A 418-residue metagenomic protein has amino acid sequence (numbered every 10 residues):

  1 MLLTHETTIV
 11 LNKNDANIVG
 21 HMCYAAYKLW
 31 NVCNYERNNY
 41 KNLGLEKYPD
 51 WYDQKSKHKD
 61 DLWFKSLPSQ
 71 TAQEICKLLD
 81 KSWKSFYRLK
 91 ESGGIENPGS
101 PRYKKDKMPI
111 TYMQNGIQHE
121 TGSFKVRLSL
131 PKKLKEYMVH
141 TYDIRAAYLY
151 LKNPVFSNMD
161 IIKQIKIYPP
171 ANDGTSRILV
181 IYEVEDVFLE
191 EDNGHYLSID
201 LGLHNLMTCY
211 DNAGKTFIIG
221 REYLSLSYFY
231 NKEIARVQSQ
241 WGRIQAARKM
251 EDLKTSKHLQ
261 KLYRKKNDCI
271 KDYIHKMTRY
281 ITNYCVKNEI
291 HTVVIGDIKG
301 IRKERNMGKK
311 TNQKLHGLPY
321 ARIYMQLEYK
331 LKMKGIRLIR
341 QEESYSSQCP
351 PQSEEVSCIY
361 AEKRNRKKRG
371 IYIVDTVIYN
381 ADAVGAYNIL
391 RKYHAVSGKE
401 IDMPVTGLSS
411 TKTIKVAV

Functional and structural regions predicted by a protein language model:
M1-E74: Gly/serine-rich nucleotide phosphate-binding loop at the start of the catalytic core of nucleotide/ADP-ribose-handling
L3-E6, G174-V418: Positively charged, helix-rich recognition surfaces that bind polyanionic ligands
N17-G20, Y24-Y27, Q70-Q73, K77 (+5 more regions): Non-catalytic, well-ordered alpha-helical scaffold segments
A26, I75-W83, L259-N267: Short amphipathic alpha-helical coiled-coil/interface segments
A26, W30-R37, W83-K90, N205 (+4 more regions): A generic secondary-structure signal for well-formed alpha-helical elements
C33, E74-F86, A383-Y393: Stable alpha-helical structural segments in soluble proteins, enriched in small hydrophobic residues
Y35, N39, G44, P49 (+5 more regions): Short coil/turn segments at secondary-structure boundaries
P49-N172, G317: Acidic carboxylate diad motif detector
